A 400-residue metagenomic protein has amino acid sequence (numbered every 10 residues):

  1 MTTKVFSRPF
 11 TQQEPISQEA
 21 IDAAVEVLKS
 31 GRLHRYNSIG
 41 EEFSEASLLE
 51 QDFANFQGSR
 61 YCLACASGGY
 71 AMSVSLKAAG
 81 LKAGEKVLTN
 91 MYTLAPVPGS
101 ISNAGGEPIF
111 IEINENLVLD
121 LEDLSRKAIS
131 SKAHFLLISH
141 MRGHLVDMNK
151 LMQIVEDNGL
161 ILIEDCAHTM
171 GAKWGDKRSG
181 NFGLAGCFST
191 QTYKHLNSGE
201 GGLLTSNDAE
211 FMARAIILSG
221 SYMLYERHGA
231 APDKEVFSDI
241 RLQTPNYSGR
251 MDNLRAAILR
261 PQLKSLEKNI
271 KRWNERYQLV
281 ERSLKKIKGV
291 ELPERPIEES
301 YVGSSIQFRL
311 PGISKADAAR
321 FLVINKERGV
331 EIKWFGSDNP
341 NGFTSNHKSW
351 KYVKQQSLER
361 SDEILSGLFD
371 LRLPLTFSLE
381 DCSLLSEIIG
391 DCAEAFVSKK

Functional and structural regions predicted by a protein language model:
M1-G69, S73-A78, K82, E156 (+2 more regions): Conserved PLP-binding active-site segment in aminotransferase class I/II-type PLP enzymes
S73-S130, N325: Conserved PLP-anchoring active-site segment centered on the Schiff-base-forming lysine
N116-S198, L203-F211: Active-site phosphate-binding strand-loop segment of PLP-dependent enzymes
T169-G175, F182-S304: Active-site region of PLP-dependent enzymes
M223-E235, L279-L284, R320-L368, S398-K400: Conserved PLP cofactor-binding pocket of PLP-dependent enzymes
E294-I297, G303-S314, F343-K354, S366-E380: Conserved PLP-binding active-site segment of the aspartate aminotransferase-like
